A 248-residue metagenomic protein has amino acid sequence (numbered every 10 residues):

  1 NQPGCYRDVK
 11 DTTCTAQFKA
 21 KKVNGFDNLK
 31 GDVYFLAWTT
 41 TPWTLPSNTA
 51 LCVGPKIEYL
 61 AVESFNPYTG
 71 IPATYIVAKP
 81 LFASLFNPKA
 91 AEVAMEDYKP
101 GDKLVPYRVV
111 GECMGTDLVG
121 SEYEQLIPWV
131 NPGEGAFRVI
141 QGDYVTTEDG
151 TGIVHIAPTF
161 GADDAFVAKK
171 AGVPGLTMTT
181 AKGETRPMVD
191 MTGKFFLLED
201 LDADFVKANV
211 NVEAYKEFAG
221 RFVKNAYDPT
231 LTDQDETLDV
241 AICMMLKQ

Functional and structural regions predicted by a protein language model:
N1-L36, W43-L45: Active-site cores that bind ATP or allylic diphosphates and position pyrophosphate for catalysis
F26-F35, P42-Q248: Non-cofactor substrate-recognition interfaces
